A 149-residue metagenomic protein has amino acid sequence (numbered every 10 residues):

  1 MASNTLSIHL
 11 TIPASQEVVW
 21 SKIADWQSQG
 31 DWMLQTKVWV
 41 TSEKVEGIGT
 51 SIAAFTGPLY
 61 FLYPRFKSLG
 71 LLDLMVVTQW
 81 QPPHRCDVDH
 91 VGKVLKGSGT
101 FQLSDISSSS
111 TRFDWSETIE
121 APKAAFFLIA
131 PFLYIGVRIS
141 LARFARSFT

Functional and structural regions predicted by a protein language model:
M1-E46: Hydrophobic ligand-binding cavity/cleft-lining segments
S3-H9, S51, L72, R85 (+2 more regions): Intrinsic-disorder/low-complexity, polar/charged segments enriched in Ser/Thr/Lys/Arg/Asp/Glu/Gln
I8-L10, L72-Q79, H90, S98-D105: Hydrophobic/aromatic beta-strand elements that line small-molecule binding cavities or substrate pockets in beta-rich
I12-A14, P58-Y60, I119-K123: Beta-strand elements of well-folded, non-transmembrane domains
E17-S21, Q79, S108, A142 (+1 more regions): Replace "anionic and nucleotidyl ligands
G30-D31, V40-V91, R143-T149: Glycine-rich portal/gate segments that line the openings of hydrophobic small-molecule binding cavities
D87-I139: Beta-strand/loop substructures that line and gate deep hydrophobic ligand-binding cavities in soluble
